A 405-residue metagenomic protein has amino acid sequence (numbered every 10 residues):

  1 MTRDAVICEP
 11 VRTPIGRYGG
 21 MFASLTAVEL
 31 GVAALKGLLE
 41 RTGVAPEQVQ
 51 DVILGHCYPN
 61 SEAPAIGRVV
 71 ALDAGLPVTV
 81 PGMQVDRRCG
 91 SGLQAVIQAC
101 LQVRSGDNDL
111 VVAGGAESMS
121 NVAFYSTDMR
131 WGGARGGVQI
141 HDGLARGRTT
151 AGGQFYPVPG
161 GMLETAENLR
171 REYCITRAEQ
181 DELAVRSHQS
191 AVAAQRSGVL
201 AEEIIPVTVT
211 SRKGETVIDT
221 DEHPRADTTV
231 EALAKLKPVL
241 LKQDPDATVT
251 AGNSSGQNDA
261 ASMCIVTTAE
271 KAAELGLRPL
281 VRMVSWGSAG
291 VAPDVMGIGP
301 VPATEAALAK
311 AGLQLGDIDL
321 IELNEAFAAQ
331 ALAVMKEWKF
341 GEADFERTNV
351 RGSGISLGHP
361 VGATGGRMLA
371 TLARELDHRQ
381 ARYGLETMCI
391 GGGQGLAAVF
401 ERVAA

Functional and structural regions predicted by a protein language model:
M1-L25, R171, T229-I298, P302 (+4 more regions): Condensing-enzyme catalytic core mediating Claisen C-C bond formation in acyl metabolism
R12-T13, S24-V28, V32, R41 (+2 more regions): N-terminal extracellular/periplasmic Venus flytrap/periplasmic-binding protein-like
A23-V111, A116-R135, I204-T220, L315-V334 (+1 more regions): Conserved beta-ketoacyl condensing-enzyme motif
A27-T42, I66-V70, A95-Q98, M162-L169 (+5 more regions): Short, well-ordered amphipathic alpha-helical segments that serve as non-catalytic structural scaffolds within diverse
H56-V111, Y156-M162, D227-G256, E337-R367 (+1 more regions): Conserved catalytic cysteine-centered active-site region of acyl-thioester-dependent Claisen-condensing enzymes
R87-E117, R170-V199, M263-E270, M335-K336 (+2 more regions): Active-site-proximal alpha-helical scaffold in enzymes
L110-E172: Flexible glycine-/small-residue-enriched beta->alpha junction loops that bind anionic phosphate/pyrophosphate groups
E164-E167, E203, S211, V284-S356: Active-site pocket-lining segment
